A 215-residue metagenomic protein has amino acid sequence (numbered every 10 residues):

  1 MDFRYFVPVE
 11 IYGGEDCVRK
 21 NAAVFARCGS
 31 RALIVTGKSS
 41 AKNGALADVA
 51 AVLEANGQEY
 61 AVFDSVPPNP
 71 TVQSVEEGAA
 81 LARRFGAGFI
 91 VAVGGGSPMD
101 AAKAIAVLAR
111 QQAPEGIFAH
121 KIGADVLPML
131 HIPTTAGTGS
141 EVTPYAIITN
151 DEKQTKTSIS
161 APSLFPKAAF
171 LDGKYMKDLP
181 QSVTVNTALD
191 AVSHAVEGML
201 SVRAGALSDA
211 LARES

Functional and structural regions predicted by a protein language model:
M1-F89: ATP/NTP phosphate-donor binding region
I11-E15, R19, N43, A47 (+5 more regions): Electropositive phosphate-/nucleotide-binding environments in soluble metabolic enzymes
R19, S97-M99, A136-T138, K177 (+1 more regions): Glycine-rich nucleotide phosphate-binding loop and flanking beta-alpha elements of Rossmann-like dinucleotide-binding
A22, A50, A61, E76-A79 (+3 more regions): Predominant activation on well-ordered alpha-helical scaffold segments within soluble catalytic domains
G37-S39, T135, K174: Anionic group-transfer/hydrolysis microenvironments
Q73-L171: Glycine/threonine-rich beta-strand-loop-alpha-helix active-site module that forms ligand/phosphate-binding
Y145-S215: Carboxylate- and glycine-rich phosphate/diphosphate-binding segment that chelates Mg2+/Mn2+
